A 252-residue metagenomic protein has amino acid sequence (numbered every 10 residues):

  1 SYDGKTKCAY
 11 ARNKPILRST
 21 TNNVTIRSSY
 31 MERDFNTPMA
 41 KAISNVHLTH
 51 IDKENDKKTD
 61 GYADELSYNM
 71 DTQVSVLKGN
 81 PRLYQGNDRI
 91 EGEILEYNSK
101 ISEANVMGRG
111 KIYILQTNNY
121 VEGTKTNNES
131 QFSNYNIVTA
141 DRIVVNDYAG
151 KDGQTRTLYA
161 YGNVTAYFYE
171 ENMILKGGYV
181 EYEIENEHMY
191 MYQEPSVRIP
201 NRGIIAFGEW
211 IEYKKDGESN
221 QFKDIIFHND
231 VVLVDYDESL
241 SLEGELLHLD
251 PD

Functional and structural regions predicted by a protein language model:
S1-D252: Mature-chain termini and adjacent capping regions
